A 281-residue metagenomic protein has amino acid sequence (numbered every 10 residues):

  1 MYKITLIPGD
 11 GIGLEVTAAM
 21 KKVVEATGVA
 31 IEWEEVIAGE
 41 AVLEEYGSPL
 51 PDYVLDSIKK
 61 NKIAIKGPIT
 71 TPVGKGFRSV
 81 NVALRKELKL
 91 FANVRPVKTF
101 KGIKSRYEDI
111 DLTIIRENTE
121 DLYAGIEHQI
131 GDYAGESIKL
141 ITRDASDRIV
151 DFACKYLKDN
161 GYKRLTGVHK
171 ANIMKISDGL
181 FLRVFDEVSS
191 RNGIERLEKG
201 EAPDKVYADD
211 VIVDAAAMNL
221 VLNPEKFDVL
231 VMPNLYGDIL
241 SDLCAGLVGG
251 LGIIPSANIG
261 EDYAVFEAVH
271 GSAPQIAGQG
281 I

Functional and structural regions predicted by a protein language model:
M1-K3, V29, K60-N61, K89-L90 (+7 more regions): Short coil/turn connectors at secondary-structure junctions
T5-A26, G131-D214, K226: Glycine-rich phosphate/diphosphate-binding loop of Rossmann-like nucleotide-binding domains
D10-G13, K62, I115, A153 (+1 more regions): Buried hydrophobic positions in well-ordered alpha/beta secondary-structure cores of metabolic enzymes
A30-Y53, L220: N-terminal beta-loop-helix "entrance" segment that forms/cooperates in small-molecule cofactor or anionic ligand
E40-E44, N219-I281: Glycine-rich phosphate/nucleotide-binding loop
V42-E44, P72-V73, N172-I176, M218-N219: Short, small-residue-enriched loops and turns at beta-alpha junctions that line or gate enzyme active sites
E44-E136, L235: N-terminal glycine-rich phosphate/adenylate-binding segment common to multiple enzyme folds
R85-T99, Y207-D209, I253-V269: Short, acidic/small-residue loops that bind anionic groups at enzyme active sites
